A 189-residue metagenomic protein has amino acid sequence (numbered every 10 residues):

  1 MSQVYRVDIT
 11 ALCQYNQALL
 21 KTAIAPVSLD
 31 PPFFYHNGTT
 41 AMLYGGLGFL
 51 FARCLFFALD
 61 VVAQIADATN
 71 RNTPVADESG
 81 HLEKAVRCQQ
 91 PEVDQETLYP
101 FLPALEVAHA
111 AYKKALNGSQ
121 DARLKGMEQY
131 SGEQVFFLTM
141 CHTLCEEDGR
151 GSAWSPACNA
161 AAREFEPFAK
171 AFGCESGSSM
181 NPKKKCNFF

Functional and structural regions predicted by a protein language model:
M1-F51, L55-F189: Zinc-dependent metallohydrolase catalytic domains
